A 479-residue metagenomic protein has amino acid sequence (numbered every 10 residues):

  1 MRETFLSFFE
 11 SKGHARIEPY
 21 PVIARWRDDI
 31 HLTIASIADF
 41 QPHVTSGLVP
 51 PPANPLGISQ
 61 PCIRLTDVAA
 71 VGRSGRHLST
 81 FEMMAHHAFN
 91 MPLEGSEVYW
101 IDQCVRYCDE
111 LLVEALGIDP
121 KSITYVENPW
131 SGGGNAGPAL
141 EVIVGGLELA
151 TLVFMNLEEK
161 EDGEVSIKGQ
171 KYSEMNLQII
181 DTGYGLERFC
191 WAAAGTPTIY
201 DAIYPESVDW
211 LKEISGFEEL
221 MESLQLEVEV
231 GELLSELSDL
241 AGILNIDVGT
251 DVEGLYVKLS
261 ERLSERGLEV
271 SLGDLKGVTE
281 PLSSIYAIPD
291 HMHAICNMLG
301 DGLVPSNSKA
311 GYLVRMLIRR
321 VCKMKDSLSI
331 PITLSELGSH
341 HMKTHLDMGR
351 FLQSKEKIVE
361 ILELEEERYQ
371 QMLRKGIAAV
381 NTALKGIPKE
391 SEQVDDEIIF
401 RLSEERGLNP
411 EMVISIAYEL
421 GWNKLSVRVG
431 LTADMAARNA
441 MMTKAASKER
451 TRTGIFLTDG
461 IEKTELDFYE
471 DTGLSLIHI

Functional and structural regions predicted by a protein language model:
M1-I477: A glycine- and charged-residue-rich anion-binding loop/surface
